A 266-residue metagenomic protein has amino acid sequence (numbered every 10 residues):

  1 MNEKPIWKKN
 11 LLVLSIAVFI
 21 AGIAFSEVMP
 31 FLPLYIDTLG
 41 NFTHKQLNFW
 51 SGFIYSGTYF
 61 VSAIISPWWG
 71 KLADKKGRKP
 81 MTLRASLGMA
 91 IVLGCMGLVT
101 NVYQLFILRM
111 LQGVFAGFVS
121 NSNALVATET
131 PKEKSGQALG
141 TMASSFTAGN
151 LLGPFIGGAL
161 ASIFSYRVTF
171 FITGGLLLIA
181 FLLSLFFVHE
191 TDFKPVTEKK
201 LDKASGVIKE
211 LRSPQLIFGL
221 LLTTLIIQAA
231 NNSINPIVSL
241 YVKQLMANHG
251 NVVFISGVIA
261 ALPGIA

Functional and structural regions predicted by a protein language model:
M1-K8, H189-L221: Juxtamembrane intracellular "pre-TM" segments in multi-pass secondary transporters
P5-L34, T38, S213-S233: Pair of pore-lining "gating" transmembrane helices in MFS-fold secondary transporters
F31-N48, I237-I255: Short amphipathic helix-loop junctions that connect adjacent transmembrane helices in Major Facilitator Superfamily/SLC
F53-W69, V258-A266: Central cavity-lining transmembrane alpha-helices of secondary-active solute carriers, predominantly the Major
A63-T100: Conserved MFS/SLC helix-loop-helix module at the cytosolic interface between two early adjacent transmembrane helices
V92, Y103-L111: Paired small-residue
L108-T147: Cytoplasmic helix-loop-helix junction between adjacent transmembrane helices in 12-TM secondary transporters
T169-F186: Symmetry-related core transmembrane helices of the 12-TM Major Facilitator Superfamily/SLC fold
